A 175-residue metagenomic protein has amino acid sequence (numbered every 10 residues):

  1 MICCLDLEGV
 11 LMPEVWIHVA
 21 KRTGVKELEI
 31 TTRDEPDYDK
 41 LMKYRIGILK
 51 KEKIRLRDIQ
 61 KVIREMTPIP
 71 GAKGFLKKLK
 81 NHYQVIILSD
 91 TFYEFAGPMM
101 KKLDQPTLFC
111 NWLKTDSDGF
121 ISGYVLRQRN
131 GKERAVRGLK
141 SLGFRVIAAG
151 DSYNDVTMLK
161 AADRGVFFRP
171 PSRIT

Functional and structural regions predicted by a protein language model:
M1-I2, R145: Residues that mark the start of a beta-strand
I2-W112, D116-S117: Alpha-helical substrate-recognition element adjacent to the catalytic core
T67, L88, R127-Q128, I147: Residues that cap or flank secondary-structure elements
I69, N130-E133, S152: Structural motif corresponding to alpha-helix initiation and N-cap regions
K77, R137, V156-T157: Alpha-helical segments flanking ligand/cofactor-binding loops in enzyme cores
L79-N81, K140-L142, K160: Flexible, charged surface loops at secondary-structure boundaries
V85-D90, F144-T175: Acidic, Mg2+-coordinating phosphoryl-transfer loop and its flanking beta/alpha structural elements, shared across
E94-V146: Substrate-recognition "cap/lid" segment bordering the active-site pocket of phosphatases
